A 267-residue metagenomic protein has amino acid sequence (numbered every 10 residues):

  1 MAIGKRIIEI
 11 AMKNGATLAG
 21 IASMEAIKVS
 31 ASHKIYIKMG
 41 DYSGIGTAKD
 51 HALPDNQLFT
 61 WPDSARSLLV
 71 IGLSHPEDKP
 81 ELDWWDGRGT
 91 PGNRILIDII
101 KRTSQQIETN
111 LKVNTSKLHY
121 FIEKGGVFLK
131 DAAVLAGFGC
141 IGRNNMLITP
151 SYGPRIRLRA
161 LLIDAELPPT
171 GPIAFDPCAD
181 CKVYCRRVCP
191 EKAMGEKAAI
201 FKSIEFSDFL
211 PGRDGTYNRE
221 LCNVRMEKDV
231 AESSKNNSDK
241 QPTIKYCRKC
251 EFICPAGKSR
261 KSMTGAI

Functional and structural regions predicted by a protein language model:
M1-G87: Non-catalytic, usually N-terminal nucleic-acid engagement modules in DNA/RNA processing proteins
E77-P80, W85-I267: Catalytic cores of enzyme domains
